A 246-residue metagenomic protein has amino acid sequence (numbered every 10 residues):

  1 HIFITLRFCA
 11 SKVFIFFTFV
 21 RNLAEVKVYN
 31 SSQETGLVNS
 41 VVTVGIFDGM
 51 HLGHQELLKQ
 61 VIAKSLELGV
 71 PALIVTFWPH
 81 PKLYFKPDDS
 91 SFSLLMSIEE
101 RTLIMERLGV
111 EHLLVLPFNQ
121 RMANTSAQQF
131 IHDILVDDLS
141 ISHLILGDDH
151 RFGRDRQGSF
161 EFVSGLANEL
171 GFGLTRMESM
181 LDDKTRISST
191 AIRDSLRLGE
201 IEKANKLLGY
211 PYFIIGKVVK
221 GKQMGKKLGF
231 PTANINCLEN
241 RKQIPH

Functional and structural regions predicted by a protein language model:
I15-T18, N22, L144: Short, positively charged and aromatic/hydrophobic N-terminal segments
K27-S32: Short acidic-hydrophobic, aromatic-tinged amphipathic segments that line or gate anion-handling sites
Q33-S97: N-terminal catalytic cores of NTP/NDP-binding nucleotidyl/phosphoryl-transfer enzymes
E34-V38, Q120-A123, L181-T185: A short acidic, often aromatic-flanked loop/helix-cap motif at beta-alpha or helix-coil junctions that lines enzyme
P71-I141: Active-site-proximal cofactor/substrate-binding loop regions of enzyme domains
Q128, H132, V136-H246: Active-site cores that bind ATP or allylic diphosphates and position pyrophosphate for catalysis
